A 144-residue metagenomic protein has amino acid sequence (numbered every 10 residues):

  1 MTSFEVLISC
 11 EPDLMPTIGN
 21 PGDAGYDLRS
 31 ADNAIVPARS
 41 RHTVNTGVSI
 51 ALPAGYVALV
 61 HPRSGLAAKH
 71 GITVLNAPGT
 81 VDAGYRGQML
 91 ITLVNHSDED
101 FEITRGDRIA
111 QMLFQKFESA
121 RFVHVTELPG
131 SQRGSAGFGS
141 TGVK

Functional and structural regions predicted by a protein language model:
M1-K144: DUTPase catalytic domain/fold
